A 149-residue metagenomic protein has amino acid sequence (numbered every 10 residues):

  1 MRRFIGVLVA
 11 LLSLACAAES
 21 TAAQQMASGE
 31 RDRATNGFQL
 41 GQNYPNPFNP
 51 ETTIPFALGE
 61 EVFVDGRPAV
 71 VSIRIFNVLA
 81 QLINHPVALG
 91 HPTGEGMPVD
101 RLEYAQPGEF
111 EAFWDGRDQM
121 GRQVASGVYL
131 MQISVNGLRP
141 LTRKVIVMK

Functional and structural regions predicted by a protein language model:
R2-T35: Short, compositionally biased serine/threonine- and acidic-rich segments at solvent-exposed termini, linkers, or domain
Q24-K149: Short loop/turn motifs at secondary-structure boundaries
